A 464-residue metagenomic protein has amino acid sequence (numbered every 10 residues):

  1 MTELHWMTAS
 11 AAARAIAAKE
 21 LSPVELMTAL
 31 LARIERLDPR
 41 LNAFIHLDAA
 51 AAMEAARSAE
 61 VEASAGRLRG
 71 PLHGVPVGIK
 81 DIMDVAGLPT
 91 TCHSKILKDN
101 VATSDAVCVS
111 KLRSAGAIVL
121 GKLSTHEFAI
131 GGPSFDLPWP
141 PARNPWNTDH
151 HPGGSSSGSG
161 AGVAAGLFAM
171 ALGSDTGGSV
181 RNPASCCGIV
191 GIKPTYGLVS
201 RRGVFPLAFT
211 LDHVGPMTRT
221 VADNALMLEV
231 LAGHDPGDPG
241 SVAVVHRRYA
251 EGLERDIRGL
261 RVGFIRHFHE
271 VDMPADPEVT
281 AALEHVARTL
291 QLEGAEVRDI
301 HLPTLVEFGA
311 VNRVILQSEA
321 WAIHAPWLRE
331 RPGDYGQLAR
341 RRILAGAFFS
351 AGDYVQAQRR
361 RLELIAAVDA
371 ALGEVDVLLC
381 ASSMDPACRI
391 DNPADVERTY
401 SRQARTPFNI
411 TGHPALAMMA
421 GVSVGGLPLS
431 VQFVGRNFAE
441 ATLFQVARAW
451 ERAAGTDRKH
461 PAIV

Functional and structural regions predicted by a protein language model:
M1-E54, L292-G294, D353, K459-V464: An N-terminal boundary/leader segment
A11-A17, L31, V61, R258 (+4 more regions): Serine-dependent amide/ester hydrolase catalytic core
A12-A18, L97-V101, D212-R219, L344-F349 (+1 more regions): Short, well-ordered beta-strand elements within core beta-sheets of diverse protein domains
P23-T28, R57, R248, P277-I300 (+3 more regions): Acyltransferase
L30, A52, G74, K80 (+7 more regions): Conserved hydrophobic/aromatic pocket- or pore-lining residues that grip, position, or stack substrates in active sites
R36, S110, S114, A164-F268 (+6 more regions): Structural helix-boundary/capping segments
L72-C92, E251-R266, I315-I365, D369 (+1 more regions): Short helix-loop capping/hinge segments that flank enzyme active sites or metal/cofactor-binding pockets
L72-V214, W321, C380-V396, P461-A462: Short glycine/serine-rich loop/turn segments
